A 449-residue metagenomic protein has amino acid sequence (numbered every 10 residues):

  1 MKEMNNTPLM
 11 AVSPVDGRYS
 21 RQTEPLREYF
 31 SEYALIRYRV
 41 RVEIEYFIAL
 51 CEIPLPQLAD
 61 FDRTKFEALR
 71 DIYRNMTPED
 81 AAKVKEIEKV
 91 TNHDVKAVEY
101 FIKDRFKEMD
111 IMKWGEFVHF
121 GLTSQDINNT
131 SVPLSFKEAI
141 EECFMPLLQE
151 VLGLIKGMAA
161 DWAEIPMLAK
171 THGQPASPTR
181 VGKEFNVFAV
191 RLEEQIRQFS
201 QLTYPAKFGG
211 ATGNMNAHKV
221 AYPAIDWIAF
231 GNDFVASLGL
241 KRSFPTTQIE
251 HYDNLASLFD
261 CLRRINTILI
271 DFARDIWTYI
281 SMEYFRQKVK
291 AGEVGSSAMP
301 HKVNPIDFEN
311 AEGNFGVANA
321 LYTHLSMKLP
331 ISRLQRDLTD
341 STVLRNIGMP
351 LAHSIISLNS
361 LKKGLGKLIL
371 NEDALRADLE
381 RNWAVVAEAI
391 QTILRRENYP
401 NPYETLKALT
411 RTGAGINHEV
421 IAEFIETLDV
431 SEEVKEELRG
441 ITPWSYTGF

Functional and structural regions predicted by a protein language model:
K2-M215, Y222-D233, G295, F308 (+5 more regions): A helix-coil-helix interface module used to build multimeric assemblies and to scaffold catalytic/cofactor sites
K2-R37, V42, E88-N92, Y284 (+1 more regions): Glycine-rich cofactor/substrate-binding loops
E45-L50, F101, R105, A139 (+17 more regions): Generic, well-ordered alpha-helical scaffold segments in large soluble proteins
S124-I127, H172-K183, H218-I225, P245-A256 (+7 more regions): Alpha-helix capping and helix-loop boundary segments enriched in small/acidic/polar residues
K137-M145, Q149-L152, K156, N186-A189 (+7 more regions): Short amphipathic alpha-helical segments with heptad-repeat character
Q195, K241, Q248-R333: Glycine-rich anion/phosphate-binding loop at the beta-strand->alpha-helix junction
I228-Q248: Active-site-adjacent "gating/activation" loops or surface patches in catalytic cores
